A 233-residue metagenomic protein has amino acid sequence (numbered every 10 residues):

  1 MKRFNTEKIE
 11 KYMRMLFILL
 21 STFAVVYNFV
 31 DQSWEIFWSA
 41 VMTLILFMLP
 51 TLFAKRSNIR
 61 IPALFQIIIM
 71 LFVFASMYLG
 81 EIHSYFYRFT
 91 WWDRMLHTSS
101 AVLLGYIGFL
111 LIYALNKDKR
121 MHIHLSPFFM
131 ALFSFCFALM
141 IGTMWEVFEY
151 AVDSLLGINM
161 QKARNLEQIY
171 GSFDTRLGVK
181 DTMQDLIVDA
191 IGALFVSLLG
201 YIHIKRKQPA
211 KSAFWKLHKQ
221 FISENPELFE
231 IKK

Functional and structural regions predicted by a protein language model:
M1-L96: Transmembrane alpha-helical insertion/packing segments
F29, M48-S57, F109-N116, F128 (+1 more regions): Structural signal for the C-terminal ends of transmembrane alpha-helices and the immediately following loop
F37, V41, Q66-I67, A131-C136 (+1 more regions): Hydrophobic alpha-helical transmembrane segments
I82-C136, Y150, S154: Membrane-proximal helix-loop-helix units in multi-pass membrane proteins
Y85-D93, L125-M130, S134, M160-M183: Active-site-proximal inter-transmembrane loops
H97-G105, F137-L156, E167-G200: Alpha-helical transmembrane segments that form the membrane-embedded catalytic/substrate-binding core of multi-pass
I112-R120, F148-V152, L156, M160 (+1 more regions): Membrane-interfacial segments
A210-K233: Short, highly charged, low-complexity non-transmembrane loops/tails of multi-pass membrane proteins
